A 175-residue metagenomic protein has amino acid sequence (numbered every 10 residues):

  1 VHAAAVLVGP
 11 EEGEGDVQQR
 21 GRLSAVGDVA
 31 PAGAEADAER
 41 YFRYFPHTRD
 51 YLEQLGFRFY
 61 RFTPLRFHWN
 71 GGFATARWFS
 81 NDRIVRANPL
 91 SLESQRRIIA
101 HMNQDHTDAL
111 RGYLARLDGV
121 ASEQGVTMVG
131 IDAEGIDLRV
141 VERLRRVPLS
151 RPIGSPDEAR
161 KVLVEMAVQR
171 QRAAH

Functional and structural regions predicted by a protein language model:
V1-F57, P64-H68: Short, structured beta-strand-loop surface elements
D50-H175: C-terminal edge-of-domain segments
